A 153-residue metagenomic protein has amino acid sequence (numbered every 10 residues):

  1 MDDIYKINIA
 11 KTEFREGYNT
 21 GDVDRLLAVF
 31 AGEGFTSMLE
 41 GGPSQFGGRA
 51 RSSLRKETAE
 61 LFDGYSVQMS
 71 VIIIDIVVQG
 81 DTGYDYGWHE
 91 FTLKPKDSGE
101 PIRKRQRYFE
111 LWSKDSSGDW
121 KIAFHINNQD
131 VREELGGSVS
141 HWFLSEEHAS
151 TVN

Functional and structural regions predicted by a protein language model:
M1-E33, S138-N153: Short, low-complexity N-terminal intrinsically disordered segments enriched in polar/charged residues
D2-N8, V23-Q79, W88, R103: A solvent-exposed, acidic/Ser-Thr-rich amphipathic alpha-helical stretch
N19-D24, R107-Q129: K/E-rich alpha-helical interaction surfaces of small helical-bundle regulatory domains
V71-I76, H89-F91, Q106-K114, N127: Hydrophobic/aromatic beta-strand elements that line small-molecule binding cavities or substrate pockets in beta-rich
I76-G83, G99, W112-K121: A short, structured loop/turn motif at beta-sheet edges
T82-Y84, R105-R107: Intrinsic-disorder/low-complexity, polar/charged segments enriched in Ser/Thr/Lys/Arg/Asp/Glu/Gln
T92-K94, V131-R132: Sequence/structural signature of outer-membrane beta-barrel proteins
D115-S116, I122-N153: Low-complexity, intrinsically disordered terminal/linker segments enriched in charged and Gly/Pro repeats
